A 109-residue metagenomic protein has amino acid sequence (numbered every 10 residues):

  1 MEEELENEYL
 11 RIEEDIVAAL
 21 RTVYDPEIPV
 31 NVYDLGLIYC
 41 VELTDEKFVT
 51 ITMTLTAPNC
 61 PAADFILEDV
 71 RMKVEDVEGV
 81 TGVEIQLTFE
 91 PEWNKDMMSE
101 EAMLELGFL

Functional and structural regions predicted by a protein language model:
M1-L109: Domain-level signature for proteins that mediate thiol-based redox and metal-cofactor handling
